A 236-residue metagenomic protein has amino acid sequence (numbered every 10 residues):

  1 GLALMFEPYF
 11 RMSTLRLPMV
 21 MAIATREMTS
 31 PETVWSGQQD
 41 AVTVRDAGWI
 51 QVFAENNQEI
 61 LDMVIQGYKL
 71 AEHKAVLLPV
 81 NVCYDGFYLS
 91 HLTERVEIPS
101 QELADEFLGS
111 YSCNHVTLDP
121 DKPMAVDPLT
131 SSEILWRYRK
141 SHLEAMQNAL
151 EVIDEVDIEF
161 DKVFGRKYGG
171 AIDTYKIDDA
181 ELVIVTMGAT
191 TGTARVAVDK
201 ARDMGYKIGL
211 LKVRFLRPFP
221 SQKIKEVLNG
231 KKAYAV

Functional and structural regions predicted by a protein language model:
G1-A3, N57-Q58, F87-L89, M187-T193: Gly/Ser/Thr-rich loops at beta-strand to alpha-helix junctions that form or flank small-molecule/cofactor-binding
G1-Q38, W49-E72: Thiamine diphosphate
M5, P31, H91-T93, T193-R195: Short helix/loop capping segments that flank catalytic or ligand/cofactor-binding pockets
F10-S13, Q38, Y68-L70, E97-S100 (+2 more regions): Short, solvent-exposed amphipathic alpha-helical segments in soluble enzyme and RNA/protein-processing domains
T14-V20, Q38-Q39, D46-W49, K74-P79 (+3 more regions): Short coil/turn connectors at secondary-structure junctions
M21-I23, V52-A54, V80-Y84, L210 (+1 more regions): General beta-strand structural signal in soluble alpha/beta enzymes
M28-S30, V44, E159-V236: Thiamine diphosphate
V80-D173: Conformationally flexible catalytic loops at phosphate/diphosphate-handling active centers
